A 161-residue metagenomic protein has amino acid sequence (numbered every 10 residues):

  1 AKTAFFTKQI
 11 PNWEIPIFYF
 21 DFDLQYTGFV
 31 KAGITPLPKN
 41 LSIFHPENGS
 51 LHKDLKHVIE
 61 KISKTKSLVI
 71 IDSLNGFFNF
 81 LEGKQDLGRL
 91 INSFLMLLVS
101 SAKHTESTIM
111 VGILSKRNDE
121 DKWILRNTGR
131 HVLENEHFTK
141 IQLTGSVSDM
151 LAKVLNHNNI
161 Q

Functional and structural regions predicted by a protein language model:
A1-H57: Conserved P-loop
N12-E14, P36-P38, K64, H104 (+1 more regions): Short, well-ordered coil/turn elements that cap or connect secondary structure elements
P16-I17, S67, I109: Hydrophobic anchor at the start of a short beta-strand that flanks the dinucleotide cofactor-binding loop
D23-T27, E47-S50, N75-G76, S115-D119 (+1 more regions): Conserved nucleotide-binding/hydrolysis micro-motifs of P-loop NTPases
V30-K31, F80-E82, D121-I124: Short, well-ordered secondary-structure micro-motifs
P46-T105: Phosphate-binding/switch loop-helix module in NTP-utilizing enzymes
H104-Q161: Phosphate-binding/switch region of NTP-binding enzymes
